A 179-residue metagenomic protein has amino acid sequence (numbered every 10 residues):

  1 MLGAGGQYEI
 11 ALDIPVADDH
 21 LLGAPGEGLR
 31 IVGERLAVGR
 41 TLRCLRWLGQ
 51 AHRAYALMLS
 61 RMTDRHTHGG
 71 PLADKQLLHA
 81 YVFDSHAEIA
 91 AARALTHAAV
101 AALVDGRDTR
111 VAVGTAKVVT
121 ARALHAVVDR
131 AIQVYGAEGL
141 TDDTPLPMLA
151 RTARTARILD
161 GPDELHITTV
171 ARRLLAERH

Functional and structural regions predicted by a protein language model:
M1-H52, A56, T168, E177-H179: FAD-binding core of flavoproteins
L21-L36, R61-K75, A137, T141-M148: Conserved catalytic-core motifs characterized by acidic clusters
R40, Q76-S85, R110-V119, P147: Alpha-helical scaffold segments that form or flank carboxylate-/histidine-based iron centers
L59, T63-P71, H86-V119, I132-L140 (+1 more regions): C-terminal helix-coil-helix/basic helical segment that borders enzyme active sites and/or dimer interfaces and provides
A123-A131: Hydrophobic alpha-helical segments of membrane proteins
Y135-H179: Glycine-rich phosphate/cofactor-binding loops in nucleotide/flavin-utilizing enzymes
